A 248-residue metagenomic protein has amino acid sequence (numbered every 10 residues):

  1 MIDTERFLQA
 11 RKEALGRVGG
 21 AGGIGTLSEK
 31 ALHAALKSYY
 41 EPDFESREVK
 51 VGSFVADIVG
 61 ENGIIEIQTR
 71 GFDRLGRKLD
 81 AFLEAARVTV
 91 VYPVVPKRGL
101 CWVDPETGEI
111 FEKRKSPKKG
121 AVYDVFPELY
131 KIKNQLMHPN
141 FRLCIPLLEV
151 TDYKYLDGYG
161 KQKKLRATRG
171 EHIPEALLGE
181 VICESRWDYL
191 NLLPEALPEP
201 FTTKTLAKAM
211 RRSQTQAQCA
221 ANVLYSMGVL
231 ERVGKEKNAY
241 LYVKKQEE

Functional and structural regions predicted by a protein language model:
M1-V55: Acidic-basic catalytic patches of nuclease active cores, encompassing PD-(D/E)XK and other metal-cofactor nuclease
L36, A56-G71, L75, F82 (+1 more regions): Conserved catalytic cores of phosphodiester-cleaving nucleases, focusing on short active-site segments
G71-R87, K118-K133: Short, charged, amphipathic alpha-helix that recurs within catalytic cores of restriction-modification and other
F111-I182: Long, low-complexity, charged/polar intrinsically disordered regions in eukaryotic proteins
L197-M210: Short acidic, hydrophobic short linear motifs in intrinsically disordered regions
R212-Y225: Short amphipathic alpha-helical interaction segments
Y225-E236: A short, conserved structural fragment
K235-E248: Short, cationic-aromatic polyanion-contact patches
